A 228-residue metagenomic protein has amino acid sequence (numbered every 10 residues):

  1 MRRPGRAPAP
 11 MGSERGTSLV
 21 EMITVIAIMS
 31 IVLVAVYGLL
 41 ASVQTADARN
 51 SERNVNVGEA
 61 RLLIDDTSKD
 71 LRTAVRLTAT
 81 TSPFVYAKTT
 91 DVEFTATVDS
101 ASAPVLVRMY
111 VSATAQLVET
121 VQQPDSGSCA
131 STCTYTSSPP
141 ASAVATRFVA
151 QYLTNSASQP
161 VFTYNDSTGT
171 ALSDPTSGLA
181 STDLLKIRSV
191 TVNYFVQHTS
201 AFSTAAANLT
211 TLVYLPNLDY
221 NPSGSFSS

Functional and structural regions predicted by a protein language model:
R2-R6, T45, S51, V55 (+2 more regions): Short linear sequence signals and composition-biased patches located at protein termini or domain-edge surfaces
R2-T73, G224-F226: Aliphatic-rich helix starts adjacent to a transmembrane/signal segment
M22, K88, K186: Exposed loop/turn and edge beta-strand positions of beta-sandwich/beta-sheet ligand-binding modules
L71-V98: Short, glycine/small-hydrophobic-rich surface segments
S82-P83, V107, P160, T211: Residue-level detector of beta-strand structural context in well-folded domains
T89-S173: Type IV pilin-like appendage domain
